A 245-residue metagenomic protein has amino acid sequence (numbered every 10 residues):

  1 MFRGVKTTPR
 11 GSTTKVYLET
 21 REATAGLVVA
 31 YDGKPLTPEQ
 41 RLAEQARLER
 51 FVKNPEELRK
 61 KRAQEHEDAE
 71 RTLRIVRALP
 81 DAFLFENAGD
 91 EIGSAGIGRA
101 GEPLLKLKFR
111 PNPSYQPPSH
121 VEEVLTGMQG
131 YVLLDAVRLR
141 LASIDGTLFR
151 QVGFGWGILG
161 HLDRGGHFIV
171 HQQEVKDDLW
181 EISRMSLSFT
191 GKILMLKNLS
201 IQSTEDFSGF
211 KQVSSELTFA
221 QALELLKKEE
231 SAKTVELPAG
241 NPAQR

Functional and structural regions predicted by a protein language model:
M1-Q129, V137-A142, T147-G166, E174-K176 (+1 more regions): Structured extracytoplasmic
H171, I182-R184: Beta-strand elements of repeat-based all-beta scaffolds
